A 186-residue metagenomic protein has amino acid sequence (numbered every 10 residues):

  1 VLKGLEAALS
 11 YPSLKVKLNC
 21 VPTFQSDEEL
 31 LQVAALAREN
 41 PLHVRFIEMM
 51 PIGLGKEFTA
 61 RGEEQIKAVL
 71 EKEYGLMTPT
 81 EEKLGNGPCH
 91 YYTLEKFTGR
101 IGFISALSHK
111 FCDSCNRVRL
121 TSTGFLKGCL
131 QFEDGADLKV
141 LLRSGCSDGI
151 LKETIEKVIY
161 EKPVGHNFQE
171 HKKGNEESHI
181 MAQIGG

Functional and structural regions predicted by a protein language model:
L2-E6, S10-R100, A106, V140: Radical SAM enzyme [4Fe-4S]-AdoMet core and its adjacent flexible, acidic and glycine-rich loops/tails across
T23, P51, S108-H109, F125 (+1 more regions): Short, solvent-exposed loop/turn segments at secondary-structure junctions
N40-H43, H90, H109, H166 (+2 more regions): Histidine (H) residue identity feature
E95-F125: Active-site oxyanion/phosphate-handling segment shared across diverse enzymes
D113, R117, T121, F125-G186: Flexible mid-to-C-terminal extensions adjoining Fe-S/redox cofactors in radical SAM and related proteins
